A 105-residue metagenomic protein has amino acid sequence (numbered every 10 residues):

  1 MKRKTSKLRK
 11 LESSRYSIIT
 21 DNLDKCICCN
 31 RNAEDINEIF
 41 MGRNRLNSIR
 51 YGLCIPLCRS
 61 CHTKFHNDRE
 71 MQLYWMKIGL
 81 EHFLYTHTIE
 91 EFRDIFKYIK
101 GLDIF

Functional and structural regions predicted by a protein language model:
M1-D35, Y74-F105: A boundary/linker detector
K10, T20, M41-G42, N67: Generic preference for well-ordered secondary structure
K25-C54, F65: Histidine-centered nuclease catalytic patch
S48-L53, M71-Q72, D94-K97: General "foldedness" signal
C54-M76: Short Cys/His-centered divalent metal-binding micro-motifs
